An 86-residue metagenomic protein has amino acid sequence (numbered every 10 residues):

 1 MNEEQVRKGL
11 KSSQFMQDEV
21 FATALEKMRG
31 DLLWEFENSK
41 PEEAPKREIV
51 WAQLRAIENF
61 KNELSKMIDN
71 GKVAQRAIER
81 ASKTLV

Functional and structural regions predicted by a protein language model:
N2-S39: N-terminal acidic leader/helix
L32-E63: Amphipathic, hydrophobic secondary-structure cores in small proteins
L54-V86: Charged low-complexity stretches with an acidic bias
